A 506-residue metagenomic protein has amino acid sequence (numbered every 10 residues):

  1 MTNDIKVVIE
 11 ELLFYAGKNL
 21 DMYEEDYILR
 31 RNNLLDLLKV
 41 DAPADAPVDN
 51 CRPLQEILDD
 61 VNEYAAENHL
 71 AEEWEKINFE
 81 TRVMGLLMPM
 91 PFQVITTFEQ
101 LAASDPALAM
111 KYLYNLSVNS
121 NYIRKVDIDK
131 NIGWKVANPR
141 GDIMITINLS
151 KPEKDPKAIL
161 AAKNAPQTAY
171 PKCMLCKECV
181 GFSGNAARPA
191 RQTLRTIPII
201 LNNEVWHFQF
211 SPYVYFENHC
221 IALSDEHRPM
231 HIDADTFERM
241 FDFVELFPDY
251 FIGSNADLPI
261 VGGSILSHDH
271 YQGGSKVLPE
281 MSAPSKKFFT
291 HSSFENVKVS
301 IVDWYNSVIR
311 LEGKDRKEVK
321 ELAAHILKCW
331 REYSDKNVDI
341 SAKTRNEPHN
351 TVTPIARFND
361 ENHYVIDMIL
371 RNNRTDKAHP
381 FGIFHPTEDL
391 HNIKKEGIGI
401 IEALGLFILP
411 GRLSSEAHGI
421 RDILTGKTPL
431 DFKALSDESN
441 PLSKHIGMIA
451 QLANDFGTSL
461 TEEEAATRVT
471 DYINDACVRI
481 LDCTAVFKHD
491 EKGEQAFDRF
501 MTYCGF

Functional and structural regions predicted by a protein language model:
M1-P229, Y305-N306, V319-A323, C329-L406 (+1 more regions): Active-site microenvironments that recognize anionic phosphate/pyrophosphate groups
Q192-I197, D225-I252: Helical scaffold of the NTase/Pol beta-like nucleotidyltransferase catalytic core
D235, V244-S267, G273-S334: Catalytic or ion-translocation cores adjacent to nucleophile or general acid/base/metal-coordination motifs in diverse
